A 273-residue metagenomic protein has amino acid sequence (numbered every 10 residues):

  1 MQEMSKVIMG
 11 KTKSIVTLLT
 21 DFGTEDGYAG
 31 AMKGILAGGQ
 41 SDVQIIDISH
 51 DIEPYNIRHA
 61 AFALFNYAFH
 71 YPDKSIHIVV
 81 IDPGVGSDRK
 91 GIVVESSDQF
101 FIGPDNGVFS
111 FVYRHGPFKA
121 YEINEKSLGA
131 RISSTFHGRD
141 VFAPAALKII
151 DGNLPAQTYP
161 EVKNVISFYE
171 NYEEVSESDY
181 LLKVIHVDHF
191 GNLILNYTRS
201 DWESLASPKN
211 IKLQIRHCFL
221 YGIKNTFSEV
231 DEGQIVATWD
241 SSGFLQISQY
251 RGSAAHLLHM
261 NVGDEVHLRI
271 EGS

Functional and structural regions predicted by a protein language model:
Q2-D88: N-terminal glycine-/serine-/threonine-rich phosphate-binding loop
L18, I45-I48, V79, F101-P104 (+3 more regions): General beta-strand structural signal in soluble alpha/beta enzymes
G27, A31, Q40, Y55 (+6 more regions): Conserved active-site and cofactor/substrate-binding residues in soluble primary-metabolism enzymes
G39-D42, Y67-Y71, H115, K148-A156: Change "in soluble alpha/beta enzymes" to "in soluble alpha/beta proteins
G39-Q40, H59, Y71-K74, V79-V80 (+1 more regions): Active-site histidine-anchored catalytic micro-motif
I132-Y197, D201-A206: Anionic-ligand-binding alpha/beta catalytic cores of soluble enzymes and soluble regulatory domains that recognize
N196-H259: A conserved acidic, glycine/proline-rich C-terminal tail/linker
V262-I270: Surface-exposed interaction regions enriched in Ser/Thr/Asp/Glu that occur as long low-complexity tracts or repetitive
